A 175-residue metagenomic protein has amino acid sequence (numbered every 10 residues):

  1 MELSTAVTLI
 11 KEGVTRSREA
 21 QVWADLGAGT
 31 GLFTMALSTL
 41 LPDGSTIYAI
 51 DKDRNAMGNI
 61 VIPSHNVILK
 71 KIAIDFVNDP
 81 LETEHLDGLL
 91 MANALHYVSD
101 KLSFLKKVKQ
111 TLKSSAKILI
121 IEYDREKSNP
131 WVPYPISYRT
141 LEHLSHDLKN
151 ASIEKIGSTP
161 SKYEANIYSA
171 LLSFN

Functional and structural regions predicted by a protein language model:
M1-Q21, A36: Conserved alpha-helix/loop element of class I SAM-dependent methyltransferases that forms part of the SAM/SAH-binding
S4, T39, K117-L171: C-terminal alpha-helical "lid/dimerization" subdomain adjacent to the S-adenosyl-L-methionine
A24, G29-D79: Class I SAM-dependent methyltransferase SAM/SAH-binding core
V77-L89: A short acidic, Gly/Pro-enriched loop at the edge of an enzyme's catalytic core that lines a small-molecule cofactor
D87-K101: A short SAM/SAH-binding and catalytic strip from SAM-dependent methyltransferases
L102-K117: A short glycine-rich, Lys/Arg-flanked "PGG" loop and its adjoining helix->strand segment in the class I
